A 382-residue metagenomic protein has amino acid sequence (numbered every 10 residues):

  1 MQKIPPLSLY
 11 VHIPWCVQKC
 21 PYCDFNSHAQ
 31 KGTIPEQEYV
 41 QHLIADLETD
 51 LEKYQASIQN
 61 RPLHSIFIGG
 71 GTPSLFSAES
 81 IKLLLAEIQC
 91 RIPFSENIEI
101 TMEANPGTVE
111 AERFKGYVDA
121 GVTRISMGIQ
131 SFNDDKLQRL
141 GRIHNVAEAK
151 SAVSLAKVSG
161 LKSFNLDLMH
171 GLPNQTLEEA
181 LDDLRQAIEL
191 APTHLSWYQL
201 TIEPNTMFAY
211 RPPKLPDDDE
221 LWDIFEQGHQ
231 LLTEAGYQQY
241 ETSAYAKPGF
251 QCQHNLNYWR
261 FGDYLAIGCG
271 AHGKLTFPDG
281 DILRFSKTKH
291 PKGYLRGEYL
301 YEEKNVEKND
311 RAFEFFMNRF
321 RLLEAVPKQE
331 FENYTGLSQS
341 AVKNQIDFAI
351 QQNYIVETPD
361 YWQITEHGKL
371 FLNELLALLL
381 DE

Functional and structural regions predicted by a protein language model:
I4-P6, S27-A56, R61-L337: C-terminal scaffold of the Radical SAM
L9-H12: Short active-site neighborhood of thiol/selenol oxidoreductases, capturing the structured segment around
P14-S27: Local cysteine-cluster metal-coordination motifs and their immediate loop/turn environment, predominantly Fe-S cluster
G336-F348: Short amphipathic alpha-helical interaction segments
I350-D360: A short, conserved structural fragment
W362-K369: Basic, amphipathic "hinge/linker" alpha-helix immediately C-terminal to the N-terminal HTH DNA-binding motif
K369-E382: Short, amphipathic alpha-helical interaction segments positioned at domain boundaries
